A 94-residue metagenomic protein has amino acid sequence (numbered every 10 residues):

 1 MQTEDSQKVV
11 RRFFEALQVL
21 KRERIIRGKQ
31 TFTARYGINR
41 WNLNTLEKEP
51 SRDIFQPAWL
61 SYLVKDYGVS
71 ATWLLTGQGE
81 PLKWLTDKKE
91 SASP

Functional and structural regions predicted by a protein language model:
M1-A34: A short, Lys/Arg-rich alpha-helix, primarily the initiator
M1-K8, L75-P94: Short, charged recognition helix plus adjacent turn of helix-turn-helix-like nucleic-acid-binding domains
R27-G28, W59, S70: Residues that mark the N-terminal boundary/hinge immediately upstream of a DNA-recognition element
G37-F55: Recognition helix of helix-turn-helix/homeodomain-like DNA-binding domains that insert into the DNA major groove
E49-K65, P81: Short, basic-rich loop-to-helix N-cap that marks the start of a DNA-contacting helix
V69-A71, L75: Hydrophobic/aromatic-rich, well-ordered segments within soluble, folded domains that form packed cores
